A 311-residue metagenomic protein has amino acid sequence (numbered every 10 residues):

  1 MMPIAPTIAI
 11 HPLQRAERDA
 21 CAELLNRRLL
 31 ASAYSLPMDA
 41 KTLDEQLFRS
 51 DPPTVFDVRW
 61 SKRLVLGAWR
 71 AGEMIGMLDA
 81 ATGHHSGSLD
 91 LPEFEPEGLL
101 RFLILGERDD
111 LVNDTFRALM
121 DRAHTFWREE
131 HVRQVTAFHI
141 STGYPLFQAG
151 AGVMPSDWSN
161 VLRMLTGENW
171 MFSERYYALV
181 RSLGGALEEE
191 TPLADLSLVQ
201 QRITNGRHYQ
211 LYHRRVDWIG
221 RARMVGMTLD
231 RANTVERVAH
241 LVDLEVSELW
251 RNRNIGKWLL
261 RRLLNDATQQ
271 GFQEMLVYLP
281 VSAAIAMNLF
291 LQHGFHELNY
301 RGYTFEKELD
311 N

Functional and structural regions predicted by a protein language model:
M1-D19, E23, R27-S32, G167-E174 (+2 more regions): Conserved N-terminal entry element of GNAT/NAT acetyltransferase domains
L25-V65, P192-R215, L229-R231: Active-site rim helix/loop that mediates acceptor-substrate recognition in acyltransferases
R63-G67, E73-G83, D217-D230, V238-E245: Conserved beta-strand in the GNAT
H84, L99-D114, S141, D243-N252: A short, internal acetyl-CoA/4′-phosphopantetheine-binding micro-motif in the GNAT/acyltransferase core
H84-L100, L229-V242, R251, E274 (+1 more regions): A conserved beta-turn-beta hairpin within the catalytic core of GNAT-like acetyltransferases that forms part
D110-W127, N252-N265, N288-Q292: Conserved acetyl-CoA-binding loop-helix of GNAT-fold acetyltransferases
W127-V153, A267-L279: Conserved GNAT acetyl-CoA-binding A-motif
T142-S173, K257, V281-N299: Conserved active-site alpha-helix within GNAT-family acetyltransferase domains
